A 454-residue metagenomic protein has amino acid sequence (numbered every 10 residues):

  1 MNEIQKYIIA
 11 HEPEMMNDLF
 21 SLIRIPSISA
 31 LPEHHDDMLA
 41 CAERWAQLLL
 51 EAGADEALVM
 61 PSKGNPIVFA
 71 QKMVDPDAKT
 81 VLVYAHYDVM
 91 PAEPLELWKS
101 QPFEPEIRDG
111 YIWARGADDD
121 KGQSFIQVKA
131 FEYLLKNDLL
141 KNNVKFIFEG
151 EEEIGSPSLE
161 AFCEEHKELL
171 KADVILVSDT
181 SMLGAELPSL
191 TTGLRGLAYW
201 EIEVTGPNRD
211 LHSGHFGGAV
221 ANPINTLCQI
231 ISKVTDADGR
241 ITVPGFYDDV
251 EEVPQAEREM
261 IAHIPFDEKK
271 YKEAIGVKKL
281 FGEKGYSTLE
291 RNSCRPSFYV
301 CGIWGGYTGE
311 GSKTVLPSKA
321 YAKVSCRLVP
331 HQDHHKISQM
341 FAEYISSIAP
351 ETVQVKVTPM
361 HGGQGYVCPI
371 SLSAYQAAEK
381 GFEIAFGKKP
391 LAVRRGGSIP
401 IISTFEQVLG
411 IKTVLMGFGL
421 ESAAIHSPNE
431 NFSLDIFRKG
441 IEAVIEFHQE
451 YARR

Functional and structural regions predicted by a protein language model:
N2-L95, K319, K336: N-terminal helical capping/dimerization or prosegment-like subdomains of hydrolases acting on amide or phosphate bonds
K63, Y87-V89, I147-S156, S178-M182 (+3 more regions): Acidic, glycine-rich active-site loops and adjacent beta-strand->loop/helix elements that engage anionic groups
A78-F148, K439: Active-site metal-coordination/substrate-binding segment of hydrolases, especially metallo-dependent peptidases
D118, N208-D210, C326-H334, G363: A generic structural motif
D118-G193: Acidic/histidine-rich catalytic neighborhood of metal-dependent amide-processing enzymes
G184-A185, T242-K319, P330-E343, I348 (+1 more regions): An extended, acidic, His-containing surface patch that forms the Zn2+-binding/catalytic region of metallohydrolases
S189-T205, V414, G419: Flexible glycine/proline-rich, aromatic-decorated loop/lid segments
P207-D210, G214-Y271: Polar, glycine-rich mid-to-C-terminal structural blocks that act as macromolecule-binding/assembly scaffolds
